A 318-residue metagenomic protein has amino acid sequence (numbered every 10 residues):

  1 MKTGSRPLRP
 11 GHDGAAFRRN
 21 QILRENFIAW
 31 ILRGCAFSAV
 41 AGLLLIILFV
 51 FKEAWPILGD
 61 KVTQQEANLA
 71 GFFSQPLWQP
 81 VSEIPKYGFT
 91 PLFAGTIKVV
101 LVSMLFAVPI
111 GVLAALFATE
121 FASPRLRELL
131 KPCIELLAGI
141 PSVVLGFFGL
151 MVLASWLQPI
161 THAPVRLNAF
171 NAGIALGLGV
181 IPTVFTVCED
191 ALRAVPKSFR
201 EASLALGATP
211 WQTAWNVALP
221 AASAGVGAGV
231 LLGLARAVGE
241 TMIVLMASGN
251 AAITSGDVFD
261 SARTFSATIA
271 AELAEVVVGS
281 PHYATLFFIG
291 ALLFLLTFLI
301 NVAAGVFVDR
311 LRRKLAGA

Functional and structural regions predicted by a protein language model:
M1-A36, A304-A318: Transmembrane alpha-helical segments of polytopic membrane transport and secretion proteins
D13-I31, K52-S103, S123-P124, A271-Y283: Periplasmic/extracellular loop-to-transmembrane helix junction in inner-membrane transport proteins
A29, I110-G149, T186-V187, K314-A318: Cytoplasmic-entry segments and transmembrane alpha-helices of multi-pass inner-membrane transporters
Y87-F117, V230, F298: Transmembrane alpha-helix signature in integral membrane proteins
E135-V180: Generic hydrophobic transmembrane alpha-helix motif, especially the helices
Q158-P159, V244-F294: Interhelical loop and adjacent transmembrane-helix boundary motif in polytopic membrane transport permeases
V187-C188, V195, L204, A208-S248: Transmembrane alpha-helices
E189, R193, K197, L204 (+1 more regions): C-terminal transmembrane helix and the adjacent membrane-cytosol boundary/short C-terminal tail of inner/organellar
